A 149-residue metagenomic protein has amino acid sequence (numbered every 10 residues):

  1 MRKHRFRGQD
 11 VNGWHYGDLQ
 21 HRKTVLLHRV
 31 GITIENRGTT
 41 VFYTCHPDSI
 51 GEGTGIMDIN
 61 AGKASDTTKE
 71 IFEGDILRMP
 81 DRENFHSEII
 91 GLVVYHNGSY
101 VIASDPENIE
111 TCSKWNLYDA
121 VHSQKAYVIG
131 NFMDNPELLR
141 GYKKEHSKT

Functional and structural regions predicted by a protein language model:
M1-T149: Secondary-structure transition motif
